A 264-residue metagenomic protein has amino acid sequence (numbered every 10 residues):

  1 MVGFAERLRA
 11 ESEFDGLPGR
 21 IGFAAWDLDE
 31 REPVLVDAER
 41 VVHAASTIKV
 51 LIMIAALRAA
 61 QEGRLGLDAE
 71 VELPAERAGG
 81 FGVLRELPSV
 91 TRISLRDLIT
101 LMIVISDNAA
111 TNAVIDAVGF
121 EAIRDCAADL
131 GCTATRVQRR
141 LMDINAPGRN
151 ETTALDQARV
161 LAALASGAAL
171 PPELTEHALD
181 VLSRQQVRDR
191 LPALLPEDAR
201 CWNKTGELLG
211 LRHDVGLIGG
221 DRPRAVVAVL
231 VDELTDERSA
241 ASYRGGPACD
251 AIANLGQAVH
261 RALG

Functional and structural regions predicted by a protein language model:
M1-H43: Beta-lactamase-like hydrolase cores
M1-S12, P33, L164-Q186, L208-G264: Structured C-terminal helix/loop/strand segments within mature extracytoplasmic catalytic/sensor domains
R9, L17-R20, L35, I115-S166: Mid-domain, small-residue-enriched loop/turn segments at the edges of structured enzyme/sensor domains
R31, H43-V71, V227: Active-site SXXK
L35-H43, L84, P88, A146-P147: A short glycine/serine-rich beta->alpha loop
I54-E62, R159-S166, H260-R261: Short glycine/serine- and small hydrophobic-enriched flexible loop segments
E62-L87: Short, glycine/proline-biased beta-turn/loop segments that scaffold the active-site neighborhood
A78-N112, F120, N150: Conserved catalytic neighborhood of penicillin-recognizing serine enzymes
